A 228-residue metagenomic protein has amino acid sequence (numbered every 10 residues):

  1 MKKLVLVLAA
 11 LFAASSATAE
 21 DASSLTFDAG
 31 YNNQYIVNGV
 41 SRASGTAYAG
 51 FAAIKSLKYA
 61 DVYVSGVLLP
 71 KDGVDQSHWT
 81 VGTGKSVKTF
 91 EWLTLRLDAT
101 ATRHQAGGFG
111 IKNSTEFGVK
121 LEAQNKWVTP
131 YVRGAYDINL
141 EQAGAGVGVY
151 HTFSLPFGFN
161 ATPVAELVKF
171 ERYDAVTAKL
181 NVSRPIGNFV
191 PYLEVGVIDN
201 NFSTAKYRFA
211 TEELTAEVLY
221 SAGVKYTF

Functional and structural regions predicted by a protein language model:
M1-T26, T227-F228: Cleavable N-terminal export/targeting peptides
A19-K71: Short glycine/proline- and aromatic-enriched beta-strand/turn motifs that initiate or cap beta-hairpins
A19-S24, Y59-A60, G73, K88-R96 (+4 more regions): Short loop/turn motifs that connect adjacent beta-strands in outer-membrane beta-barrel proteins
S23-A29, G50, K58-V64, L95-A99 (+7 more regions): Transmembrane beta-strands of outer-membrane beta-barrel proteins
N33, I54-S56, K85-K88, R103 (+6 more regions): Residue-level signature of outer-membrane beta-barrel architecture
V37-T46, L68-W79, H104-T115, A135-A145 (+3 more regions): Solvent-exposed loop/turn segments connecting transmembrane beta-strands in outer-membrane beta-barrel proteins
F157-T204, R208, K225: Outer membrane beta-barrel transmembrane domains
R184-I186, L214-F228: Outer-membrane beta-barrel "beta-signal"
